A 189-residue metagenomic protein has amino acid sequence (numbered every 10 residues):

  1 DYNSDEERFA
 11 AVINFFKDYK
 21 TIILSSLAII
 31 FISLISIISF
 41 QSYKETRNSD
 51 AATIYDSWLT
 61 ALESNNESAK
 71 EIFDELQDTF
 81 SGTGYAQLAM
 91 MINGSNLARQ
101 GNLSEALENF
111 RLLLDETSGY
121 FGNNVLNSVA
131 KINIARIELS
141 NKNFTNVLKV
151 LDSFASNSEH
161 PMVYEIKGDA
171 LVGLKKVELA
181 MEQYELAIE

Functional and structural regions predicted by a protein language model:
D1-I29: N-terminal positive-inside, membrane-proximal cytosolic segments immediately preceding the first
I22, Q77-A86, D115-N127, S153-V163 (+1 more regions): Short solvent-exposed coil/turn linkers within tandem alpha-helical repeat scaffolds
N66-E67, L103, F144, V177: TPR-repeat structural position
